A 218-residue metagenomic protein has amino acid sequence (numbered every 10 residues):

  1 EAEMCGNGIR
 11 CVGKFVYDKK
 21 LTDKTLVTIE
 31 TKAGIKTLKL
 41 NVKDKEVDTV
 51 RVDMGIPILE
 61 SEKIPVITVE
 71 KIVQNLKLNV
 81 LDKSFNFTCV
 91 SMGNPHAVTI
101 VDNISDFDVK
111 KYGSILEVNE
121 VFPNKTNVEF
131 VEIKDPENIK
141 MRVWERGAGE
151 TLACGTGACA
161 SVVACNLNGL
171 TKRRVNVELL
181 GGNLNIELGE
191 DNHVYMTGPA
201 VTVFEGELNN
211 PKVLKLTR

Functional and structural regions predicted by a protein language model:
E1-M4, I9-T151, V163-R218: Active-site proximal loop and beta-alpha junction motif in alpha/beta enzyme cores
T156-C159: Helical hairpin unit composed of two closely spaced alpha helices linked by a short loop
